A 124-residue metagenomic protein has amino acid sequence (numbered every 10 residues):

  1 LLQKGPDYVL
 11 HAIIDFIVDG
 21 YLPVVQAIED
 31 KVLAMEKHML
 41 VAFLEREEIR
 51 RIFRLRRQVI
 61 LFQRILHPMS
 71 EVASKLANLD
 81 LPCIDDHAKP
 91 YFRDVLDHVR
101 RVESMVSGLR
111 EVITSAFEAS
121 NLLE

Functional and structural regions predicted by a protein language model:
L1-K4: Divalent-cation
P6-I13, I17: Amphipathic, heptad-repeat alpha-helical segments used for oligomerization and assembly
I17, V25-Q26, D30-E124: Membrane-associated alpha-helical segments
